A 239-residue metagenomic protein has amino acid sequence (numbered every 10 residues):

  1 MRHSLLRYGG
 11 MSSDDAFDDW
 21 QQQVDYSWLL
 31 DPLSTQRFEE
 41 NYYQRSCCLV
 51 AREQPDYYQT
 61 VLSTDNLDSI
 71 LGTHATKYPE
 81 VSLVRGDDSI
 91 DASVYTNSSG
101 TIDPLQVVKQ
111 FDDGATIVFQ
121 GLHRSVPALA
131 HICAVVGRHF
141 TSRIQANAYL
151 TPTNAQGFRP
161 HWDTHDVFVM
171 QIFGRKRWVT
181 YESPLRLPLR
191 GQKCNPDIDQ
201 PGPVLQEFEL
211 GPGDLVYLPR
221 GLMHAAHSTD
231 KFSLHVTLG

Functional and structural regions predicted by a protein language model:
R2-N41, D56-V61, D65-D214, L222-G239: Active-site region of the double-stranded beta-helix
Y217: Conserved beta-strand-loop-short alpha-helix elements that form and flank the Mn2+/Mg2+-coordinating active site
